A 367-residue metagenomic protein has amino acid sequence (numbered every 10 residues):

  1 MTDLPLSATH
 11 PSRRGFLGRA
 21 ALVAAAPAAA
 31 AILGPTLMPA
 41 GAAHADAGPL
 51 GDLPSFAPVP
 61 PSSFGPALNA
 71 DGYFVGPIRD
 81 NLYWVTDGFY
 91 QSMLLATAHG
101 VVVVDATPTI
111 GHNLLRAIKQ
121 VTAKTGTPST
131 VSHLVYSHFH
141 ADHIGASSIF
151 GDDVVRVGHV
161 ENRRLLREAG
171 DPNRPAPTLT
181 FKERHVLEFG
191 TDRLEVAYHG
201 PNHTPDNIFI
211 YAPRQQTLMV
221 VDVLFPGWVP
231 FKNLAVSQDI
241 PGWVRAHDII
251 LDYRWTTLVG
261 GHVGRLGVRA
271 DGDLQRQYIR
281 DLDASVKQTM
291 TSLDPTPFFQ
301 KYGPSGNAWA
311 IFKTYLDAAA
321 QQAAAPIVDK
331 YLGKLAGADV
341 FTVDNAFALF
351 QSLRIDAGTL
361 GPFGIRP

Functional and structural regions predicted by a protein language model:
M1-G15, A24-A31, P35, P39: N-terminal secretory signal peptides
L17-G18, L22, F299-P367: C-terminal regulatory/interaction regions
L33-P77: C-terminal segment of N-terminal export signals and the immediately downstream linker at the start of the mature
G72-Q120, F209-A212, T217-V221: Conserved beta-strand hairpin/beta-sheet module of binuclear metal-dependent hydrolase folds, prominently
V104-A106, S132-F139, V157-H159, M219-V221 (+2 more regions): Active-site neighborhood of phospho(di)ester-bond hydrolases with catalytic His/Asp-centered motifs
K119-E188: Active-site HxH/HxHxD metal-binding segment of metal-dependent hydrolases
V160-D206, P213-R214, V244-H247, R254: Metallo-beta-lactamase
V244-A310: Divalent-metal (often Zn2+) His-rich catalytic cores of metallo-beta-lactamase-fold enzymes
